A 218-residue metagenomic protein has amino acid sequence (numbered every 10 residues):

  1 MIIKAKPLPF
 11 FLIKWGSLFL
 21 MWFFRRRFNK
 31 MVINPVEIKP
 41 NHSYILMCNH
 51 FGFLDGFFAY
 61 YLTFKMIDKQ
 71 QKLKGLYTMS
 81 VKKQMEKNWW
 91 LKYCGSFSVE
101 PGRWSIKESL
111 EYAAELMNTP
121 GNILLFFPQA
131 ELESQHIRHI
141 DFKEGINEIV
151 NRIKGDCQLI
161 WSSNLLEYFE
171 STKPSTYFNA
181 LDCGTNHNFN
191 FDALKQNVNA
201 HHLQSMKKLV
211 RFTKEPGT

Functional and structural regions predicted by a protein language model:
M1-F28, E86-C94: Alpha-helical membrane-targeting segments
I2-A5, K107-T218: Non-catalytic C-terminal accessory region of glycerolipid acyltransferases and related lyso-lipid remodeling enzymes
L12-I13, N49-G52, H139: Aromatic-acidic/polar surface patches that form glycan- and anion
L18-H50: Helix-to-loop junction immediately C-terminal to a conserved catalytic motif
R26-V32, W104-Y112: Glycine-rich, highly charged phosphate/nucleotide-binding loops
R27, P40, K72, I153-G155: Short, structurally constrained coil/turn elements that cap an alpha-helix or connect an alpha-helix to the following
N34-V36, V81, V99-G102, S162 (+1 more regions): Conserved beta-strand termini and adjacent loop/short-helix elements that scaffold enzyme active sites in alpha/beta
P40, Y44-R103: Catalytic core of membrane glycerolipid acyltransferases/transacylases, capturing the structured, soluble-facing
